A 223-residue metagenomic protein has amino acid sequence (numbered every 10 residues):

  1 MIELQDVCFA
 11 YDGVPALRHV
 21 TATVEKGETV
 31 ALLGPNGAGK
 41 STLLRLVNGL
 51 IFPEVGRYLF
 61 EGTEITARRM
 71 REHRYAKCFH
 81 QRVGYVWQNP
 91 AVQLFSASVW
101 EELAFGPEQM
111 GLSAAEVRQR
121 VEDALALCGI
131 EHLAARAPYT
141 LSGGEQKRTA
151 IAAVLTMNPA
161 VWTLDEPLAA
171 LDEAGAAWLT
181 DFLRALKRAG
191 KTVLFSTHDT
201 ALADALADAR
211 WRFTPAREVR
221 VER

Functional and structural regions predicted by a protein language model:
L33-P35: The feature captures the beta-strand-to-loop junction immediately N-terminal to the Walker
N48: Helix-to-loop junction immediately C-terminal to a conserved catalytic motif
G56-R68, F79: Conserved ABC transporter NBD signature motif
A115-L133: Conserved ABC ATPase "signature" region
A137-L141, E145: Conserved ABC ATPase signature
E173-G175: Helix N-cap at the start of a conserved alpha-helix in ABC-type nucleotide-binding domains
T197-H198: H-loop/switch region of ABC-family ATPase nucleotide-binding domains
